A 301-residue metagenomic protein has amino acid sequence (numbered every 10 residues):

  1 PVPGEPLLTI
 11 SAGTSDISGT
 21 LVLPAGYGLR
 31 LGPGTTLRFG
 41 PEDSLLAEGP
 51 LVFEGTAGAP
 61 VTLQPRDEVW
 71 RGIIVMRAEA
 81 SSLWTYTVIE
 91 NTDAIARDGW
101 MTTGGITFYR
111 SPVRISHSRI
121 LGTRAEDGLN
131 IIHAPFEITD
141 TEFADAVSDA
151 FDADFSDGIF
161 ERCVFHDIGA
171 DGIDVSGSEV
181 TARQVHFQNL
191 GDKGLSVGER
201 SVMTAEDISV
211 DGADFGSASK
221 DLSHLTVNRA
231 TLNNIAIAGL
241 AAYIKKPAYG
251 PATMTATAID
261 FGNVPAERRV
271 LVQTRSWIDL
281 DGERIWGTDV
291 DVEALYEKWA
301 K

Functional and structural regions predicted by a protein language model:
P1-P33, F39-K301: Extracellular beta-rich repeat passengers
